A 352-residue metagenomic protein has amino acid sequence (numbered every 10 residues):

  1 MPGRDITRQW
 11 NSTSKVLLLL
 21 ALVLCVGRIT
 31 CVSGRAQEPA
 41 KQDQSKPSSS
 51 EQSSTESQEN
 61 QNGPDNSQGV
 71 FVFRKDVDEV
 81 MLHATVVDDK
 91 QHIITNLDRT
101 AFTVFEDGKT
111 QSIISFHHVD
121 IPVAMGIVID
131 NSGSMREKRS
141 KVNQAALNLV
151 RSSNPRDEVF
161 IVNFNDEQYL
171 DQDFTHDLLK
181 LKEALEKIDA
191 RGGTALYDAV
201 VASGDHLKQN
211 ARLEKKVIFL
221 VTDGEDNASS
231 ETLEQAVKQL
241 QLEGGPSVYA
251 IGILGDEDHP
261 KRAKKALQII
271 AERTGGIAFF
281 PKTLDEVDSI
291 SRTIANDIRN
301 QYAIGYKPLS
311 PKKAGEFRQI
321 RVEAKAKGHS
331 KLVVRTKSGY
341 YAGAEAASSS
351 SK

Functional and structural regions predicted by a protein language model:
M1-T13: N-terminal secretory signal peptides that target proteins for export/translocation
S12-K15, L19, D76: Alpha-helical transmembrane segments of integral membrane proteins
L17-R28: Bacterial N-terminal signal peptides
G34-K352: Scaffold/interface architecture of coatomer-like assemblies
